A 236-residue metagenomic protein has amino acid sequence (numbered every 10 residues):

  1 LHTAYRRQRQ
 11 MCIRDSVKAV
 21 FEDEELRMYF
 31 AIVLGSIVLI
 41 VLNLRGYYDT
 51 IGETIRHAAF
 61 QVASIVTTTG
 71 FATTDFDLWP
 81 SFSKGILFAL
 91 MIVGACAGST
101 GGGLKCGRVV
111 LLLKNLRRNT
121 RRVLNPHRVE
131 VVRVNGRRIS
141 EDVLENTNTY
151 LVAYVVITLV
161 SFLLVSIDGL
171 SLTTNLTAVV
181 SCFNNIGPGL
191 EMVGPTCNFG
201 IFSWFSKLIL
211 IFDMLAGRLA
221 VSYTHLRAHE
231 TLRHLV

Functional and structural regions predicted by a protein language model:
R6-Q10, R14-R227, R233: Membrane-proximal intracellular helices of multi-pass ion channels
